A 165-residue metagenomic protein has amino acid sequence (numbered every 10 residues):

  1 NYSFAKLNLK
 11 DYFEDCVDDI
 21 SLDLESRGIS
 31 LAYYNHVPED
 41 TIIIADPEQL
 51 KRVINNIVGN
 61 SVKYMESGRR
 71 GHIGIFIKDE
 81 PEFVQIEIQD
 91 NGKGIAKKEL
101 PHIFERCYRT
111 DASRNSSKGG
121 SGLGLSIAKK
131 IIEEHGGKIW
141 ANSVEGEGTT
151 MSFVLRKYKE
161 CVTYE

Functional and structural regions predicted by a protein language model:
N1-S3, D40-A45: Conserved micro-motifs of the catalytic ATP-binding
D23-Y34: Short conserved segments within the C-terminal catalytic ATPase subdomain
S61-V62: Short helix-loop "hinge" at the ATP-lid/N-box region of the Bergerat-fold HATPase_c
H72-E82: Short beta-strand/loop element within the Bergerat-fold HATPase_c
D90: Acidic ATP/Mg2+-coordinating residue in the GHKL
I95-C107: Short conserved segment of the HATPase_c
G136-G137: Conserved glycine-rich
